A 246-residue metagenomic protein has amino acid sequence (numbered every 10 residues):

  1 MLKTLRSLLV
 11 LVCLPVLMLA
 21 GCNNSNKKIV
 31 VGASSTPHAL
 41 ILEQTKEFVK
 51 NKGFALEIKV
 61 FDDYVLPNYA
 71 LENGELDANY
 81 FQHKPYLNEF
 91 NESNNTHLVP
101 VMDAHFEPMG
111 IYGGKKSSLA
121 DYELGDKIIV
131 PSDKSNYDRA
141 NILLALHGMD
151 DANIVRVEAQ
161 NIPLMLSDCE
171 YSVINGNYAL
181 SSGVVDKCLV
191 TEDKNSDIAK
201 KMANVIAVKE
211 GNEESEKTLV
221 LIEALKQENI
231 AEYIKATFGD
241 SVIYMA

Functional and structural regions predicted by a protein language model:
M18-G21: C-terminal motif of bacterial Sec signal peptides marking the signal peptidase cleavage site
N26-T36, F54-V60, K127-I128: Short, well-ordered beta-strand elements
T36, D62-Y64, G74-N88, E158 (+2 more regions): Beta->alpha turn/N-cap motifs
I58-Y69, M149-L164: Short helix-initiation/N-cap motifs at beta->coil->alpha
E89-V101, K116, D168, V173 (+1 more regions): Ligand-binding "clamshell"
V101-H147, A231: A conserved helix-loop-strand patch within extracytoplasmic ligand-binding domains of the periplasmic binding
P108-A120, M202-E216: A bilobed periplasmic-binding-protein/Venus flytrap-type ligand-binding module shared by bacterial periplasmic
N136-L143, L225-M245: Periplasmic-binding protein-like
